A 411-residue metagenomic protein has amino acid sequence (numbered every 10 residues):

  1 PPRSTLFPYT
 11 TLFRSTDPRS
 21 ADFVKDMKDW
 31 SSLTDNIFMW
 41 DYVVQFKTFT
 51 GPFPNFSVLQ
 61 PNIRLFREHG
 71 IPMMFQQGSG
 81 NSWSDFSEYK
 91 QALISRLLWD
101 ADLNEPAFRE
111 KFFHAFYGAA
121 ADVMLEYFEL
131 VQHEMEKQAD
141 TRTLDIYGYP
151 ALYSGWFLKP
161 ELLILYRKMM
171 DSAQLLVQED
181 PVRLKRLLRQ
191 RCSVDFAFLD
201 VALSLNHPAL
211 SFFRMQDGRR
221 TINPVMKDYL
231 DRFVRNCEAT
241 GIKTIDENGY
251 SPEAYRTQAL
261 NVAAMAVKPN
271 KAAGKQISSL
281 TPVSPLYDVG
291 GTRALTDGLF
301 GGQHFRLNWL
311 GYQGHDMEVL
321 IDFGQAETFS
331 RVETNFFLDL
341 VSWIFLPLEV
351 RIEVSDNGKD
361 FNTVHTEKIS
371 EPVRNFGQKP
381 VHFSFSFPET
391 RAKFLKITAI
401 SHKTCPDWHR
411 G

Functional and structural regions predicted by a protein language model:
P1-T11: Single conserved hydrophobic/aromatic residue that forms the stacking wall/gate of nucleotide- or nucleobase-binding
F13-A120, E126: Structured mid-domain segments that build the active-site/substrate or prosthetic-cofactor binding neighborhood
H69-G70, R96-V283: Catalytic domains of carbohydrate-active enzymes that cleave complex glycans
A259-F329, N335-L346, T366-Q378, C405-G411: Disordered, acidic Ser/Thr/Pro-rich linker "stalks" and the adjacent N-terminal cap of the next globular domain
R331, F394-K396: Short, conserved beta-strand segments of beta-strand-rich sandwich/propeller modules, principally
G377-F394: Short, surface-exposed tryptophan/glycine-enriched loops that mediate extracellular molecular recognition
T398-P406: Short beta-strand-plus-loop segments that form exposed binding edges in beta-rich domains
